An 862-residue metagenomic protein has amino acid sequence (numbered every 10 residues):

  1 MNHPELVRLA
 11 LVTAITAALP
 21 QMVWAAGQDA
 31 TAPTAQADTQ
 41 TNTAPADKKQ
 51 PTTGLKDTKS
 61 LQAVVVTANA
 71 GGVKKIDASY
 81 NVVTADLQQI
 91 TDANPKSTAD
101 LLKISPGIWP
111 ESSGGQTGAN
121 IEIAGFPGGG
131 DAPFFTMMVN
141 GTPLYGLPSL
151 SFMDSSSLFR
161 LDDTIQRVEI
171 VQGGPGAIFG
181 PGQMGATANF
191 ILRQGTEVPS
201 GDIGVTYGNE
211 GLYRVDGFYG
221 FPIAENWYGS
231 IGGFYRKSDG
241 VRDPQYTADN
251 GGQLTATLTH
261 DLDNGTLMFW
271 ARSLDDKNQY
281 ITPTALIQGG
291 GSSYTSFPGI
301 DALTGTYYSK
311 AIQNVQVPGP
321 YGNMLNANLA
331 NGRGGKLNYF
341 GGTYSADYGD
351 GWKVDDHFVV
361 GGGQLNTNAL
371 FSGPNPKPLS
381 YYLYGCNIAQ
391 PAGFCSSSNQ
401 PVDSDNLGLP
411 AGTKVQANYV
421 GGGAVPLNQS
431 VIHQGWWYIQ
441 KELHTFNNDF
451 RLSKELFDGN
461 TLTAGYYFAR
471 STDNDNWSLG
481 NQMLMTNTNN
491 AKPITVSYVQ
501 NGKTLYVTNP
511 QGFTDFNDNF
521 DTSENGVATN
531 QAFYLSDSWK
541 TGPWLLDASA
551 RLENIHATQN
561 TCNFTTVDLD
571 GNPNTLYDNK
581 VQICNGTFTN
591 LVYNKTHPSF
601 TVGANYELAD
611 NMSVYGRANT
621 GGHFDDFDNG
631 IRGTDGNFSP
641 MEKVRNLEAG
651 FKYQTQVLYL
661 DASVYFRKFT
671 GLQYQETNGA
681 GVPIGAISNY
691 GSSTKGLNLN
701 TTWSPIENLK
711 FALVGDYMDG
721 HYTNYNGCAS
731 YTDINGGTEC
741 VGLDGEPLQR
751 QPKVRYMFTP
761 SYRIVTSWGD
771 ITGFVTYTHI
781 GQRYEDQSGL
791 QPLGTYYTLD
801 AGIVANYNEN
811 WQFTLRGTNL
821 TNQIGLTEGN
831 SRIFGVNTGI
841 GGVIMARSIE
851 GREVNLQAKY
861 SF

Functional and structural regions predicted by a protein language model:
A26, F669-T670, E707-A712, Y777-D786 (+1 more regions): C-terminal beta-signal and adjacent terminal beta-strands/loops of Gram-negative outer-membrane beta-barrel proteins
G27, P543, A609, F666-K668 (+2 more regions): Gram-negative outer-membrane beta-barrel transporters
P51, T67, K74, A99-P143: Extracytoplasmic beta-strand/coil segments of soluble accessory domains associated with Gram-negative outer-membrane
T98-L101, N120-A124, F135-M138, S155-L158 (+3 more regions): N-terminal periplasmic accessory domains that precede and gate Gram-negative outer-membrane beta-barrel machines
P143-Q172: Short acidic/polar hinge/loop motifs at secondary-structure boundaries that mediate gating or recognition
G174-A177, T187-P222, G232-P244, T776: Short strand-turn segments of transmembrane beta-barrel domains in outer membranes, especially the first one or two
A248-N250, L254-D261, T266-Y339, N366-Y438 (+2 more regions): Acidic/polar loop-and-plug regions of large Gram-negative outer-membrane beta-barrel proteins
K441-T445, S453-T504, D515-F669, T694 (+3 more regions): Structural signature of Gram-negative outer-membrane beta-barrels, strongest in the C-terminal barrel of TonB-dependent
